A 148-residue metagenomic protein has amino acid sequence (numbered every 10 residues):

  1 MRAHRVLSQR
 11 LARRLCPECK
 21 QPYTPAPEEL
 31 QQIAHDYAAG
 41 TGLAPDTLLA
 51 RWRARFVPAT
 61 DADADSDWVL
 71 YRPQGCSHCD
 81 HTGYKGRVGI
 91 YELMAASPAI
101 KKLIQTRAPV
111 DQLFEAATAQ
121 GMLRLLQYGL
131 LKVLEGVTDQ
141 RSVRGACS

Functional and structural regions predicted by a protein language model:
M1-S148: Short, flexible helix-loop junctions that flank or precede catalytic/ligand sites
